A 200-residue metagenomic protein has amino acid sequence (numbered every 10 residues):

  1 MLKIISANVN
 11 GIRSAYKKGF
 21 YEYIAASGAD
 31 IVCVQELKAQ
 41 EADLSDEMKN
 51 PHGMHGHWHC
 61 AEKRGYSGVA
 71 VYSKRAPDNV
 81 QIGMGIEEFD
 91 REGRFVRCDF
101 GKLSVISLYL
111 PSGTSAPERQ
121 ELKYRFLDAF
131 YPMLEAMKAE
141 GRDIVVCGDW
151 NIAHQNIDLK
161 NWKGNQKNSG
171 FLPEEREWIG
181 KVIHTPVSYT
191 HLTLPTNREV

Functional and structural regions predicted by a protein language model:
M1-P51, A61-V69: N-terminal, active-site-proximal structural segment of metallo-dependent hydrolase catalytic domains
L2-N10, K102-T114, C147: Active-site-proximal beta-strand elements of phosphoester/diester hydrolases
A7-N8, I24-A42, V105, M133-N156: Active-site beta-strand/loop signature of hydrolases that rely on acidic residues for catalysis
K38, D46-G113: Structured beta-strand-rich core segments of catalytic domains in phosphoester-bond hydrolases
I86, P111-L127, K163-K167: Surface-exposed cleft-lining segments at the edges of enzyme active sites
I152-S188: A contiguous pocket-lining binding segment that forms or flanks enzyme active sites
T190-T196: Conserved small/polar residues in nucleotide/adenosyl-binding loops
